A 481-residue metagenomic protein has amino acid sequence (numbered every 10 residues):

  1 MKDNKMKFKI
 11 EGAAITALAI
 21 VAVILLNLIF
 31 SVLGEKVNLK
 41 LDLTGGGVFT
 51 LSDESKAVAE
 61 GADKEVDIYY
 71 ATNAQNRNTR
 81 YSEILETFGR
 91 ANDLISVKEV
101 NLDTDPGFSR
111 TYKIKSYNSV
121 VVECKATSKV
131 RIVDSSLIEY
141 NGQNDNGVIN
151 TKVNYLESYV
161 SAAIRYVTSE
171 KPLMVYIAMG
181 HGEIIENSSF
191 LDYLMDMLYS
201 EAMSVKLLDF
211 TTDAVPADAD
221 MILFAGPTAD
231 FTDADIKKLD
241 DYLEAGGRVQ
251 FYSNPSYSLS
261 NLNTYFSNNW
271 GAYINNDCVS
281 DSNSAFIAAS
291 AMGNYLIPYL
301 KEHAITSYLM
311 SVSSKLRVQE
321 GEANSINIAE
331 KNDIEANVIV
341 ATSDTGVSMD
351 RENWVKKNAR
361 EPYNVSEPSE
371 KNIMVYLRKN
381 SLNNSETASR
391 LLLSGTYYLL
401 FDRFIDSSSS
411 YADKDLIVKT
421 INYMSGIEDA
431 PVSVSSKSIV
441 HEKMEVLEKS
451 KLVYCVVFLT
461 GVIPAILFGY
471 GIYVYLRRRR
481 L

Functional and structural regions predicted by a protein language model:
K2-L481: Short, surface-exposed patches at the edges or C-terminal ends of soluble domains, predominantly
